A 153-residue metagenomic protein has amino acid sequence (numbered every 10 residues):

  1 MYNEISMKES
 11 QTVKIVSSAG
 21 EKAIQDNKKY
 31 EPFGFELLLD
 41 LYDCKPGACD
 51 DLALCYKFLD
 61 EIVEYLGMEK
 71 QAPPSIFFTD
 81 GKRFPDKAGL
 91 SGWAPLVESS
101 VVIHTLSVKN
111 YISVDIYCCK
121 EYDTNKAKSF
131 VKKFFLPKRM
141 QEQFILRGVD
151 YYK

Functional and structural regions predicted by a protein language model:
Y2-K153: Polybasic/polar functional segments that serve as interface/processing modules
